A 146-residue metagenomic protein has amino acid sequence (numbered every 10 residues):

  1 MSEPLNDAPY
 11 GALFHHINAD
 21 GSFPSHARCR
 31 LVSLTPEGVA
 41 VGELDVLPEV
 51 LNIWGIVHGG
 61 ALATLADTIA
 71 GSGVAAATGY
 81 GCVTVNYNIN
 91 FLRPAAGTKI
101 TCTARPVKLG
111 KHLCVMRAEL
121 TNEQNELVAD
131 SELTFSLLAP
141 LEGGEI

Functional and structural regions predicted by a protein language model:
M1-I146: Terminal targeting signals and extreme-terminal segments of soluble enzymes
